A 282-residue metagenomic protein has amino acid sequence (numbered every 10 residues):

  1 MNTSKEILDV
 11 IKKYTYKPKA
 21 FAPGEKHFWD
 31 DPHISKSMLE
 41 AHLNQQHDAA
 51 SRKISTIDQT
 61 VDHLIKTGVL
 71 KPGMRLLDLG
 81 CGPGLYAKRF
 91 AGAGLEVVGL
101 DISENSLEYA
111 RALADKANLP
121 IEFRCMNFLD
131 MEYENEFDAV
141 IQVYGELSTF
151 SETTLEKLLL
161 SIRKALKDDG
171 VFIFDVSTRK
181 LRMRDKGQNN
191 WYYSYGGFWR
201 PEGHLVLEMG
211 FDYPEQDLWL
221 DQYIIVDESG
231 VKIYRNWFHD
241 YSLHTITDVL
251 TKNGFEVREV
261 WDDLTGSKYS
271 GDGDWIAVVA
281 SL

Functional and structural regions predicted by a protein language model:
M1-W29: N-terminal auxiliary segments of SAM/dcSAM-dependent transferases
I54-P72: Conserved alpha-helix/loop element of class I SAM-dependent methyltransferases that forms part of the SAM/SAH-binding
P83-L95: Conserved SAM-binding loop of SAM-dependent methyltransferases across substrates and taxa, primarily the Class I
S103-N105: Conserved SAM/SAH-binding beta-strand->alpha-helix loop
K116-D130: Conserved SAM-binding strand-loop segment of SAM-dependent methyltransferases
E132-A139: A short acidic, Gly/Pro-enriched loop at the edge of an enzyme's catalytic core that lines a small-molecule cofactor
E156-D168: A short glycine-rich, Lys/Arg-flanked "PGG" loop and its adjoining helix->strand segment in the class I
I173-T245: SAM-dependent methyltransferase
